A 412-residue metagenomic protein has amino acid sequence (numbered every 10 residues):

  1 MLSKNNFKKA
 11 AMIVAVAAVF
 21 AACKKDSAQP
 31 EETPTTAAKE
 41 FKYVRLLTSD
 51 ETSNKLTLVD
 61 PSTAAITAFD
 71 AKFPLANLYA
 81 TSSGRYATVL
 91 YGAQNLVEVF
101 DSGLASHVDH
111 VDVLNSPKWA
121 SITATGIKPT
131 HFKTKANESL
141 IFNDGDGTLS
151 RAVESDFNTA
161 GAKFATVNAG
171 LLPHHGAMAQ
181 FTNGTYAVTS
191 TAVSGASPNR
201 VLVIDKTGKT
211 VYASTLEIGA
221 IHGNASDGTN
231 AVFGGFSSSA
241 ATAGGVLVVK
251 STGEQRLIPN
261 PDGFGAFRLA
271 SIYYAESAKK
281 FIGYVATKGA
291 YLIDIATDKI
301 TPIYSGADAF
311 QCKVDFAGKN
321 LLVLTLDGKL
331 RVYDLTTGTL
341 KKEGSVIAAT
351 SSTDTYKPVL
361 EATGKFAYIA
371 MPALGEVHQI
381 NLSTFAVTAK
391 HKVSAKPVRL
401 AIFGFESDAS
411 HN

Functional and structural regions predicted by a protein language model:
M1-V44: Bacterial Sec-dependent N-terminal signal peptides
T33-T36, F73-Y86, A120-A136, N168-N183 (+5 more regions): Repeated scaffold domains used in trafficking and secretory/extracellular systems, primarily beta-propellers
E40-D50, G84-G92, E98, F132-D144 (+8 more regions): Short beta-strand elements that form the blades of beta-propeller/WD-repeat-like and other beta-sheet-rich scaffold
T52-V153, T159: Post-signal peptide N-terminal segment of secreted/secretory-pathway proteins
D60-A64, S102-G103, E154-F157, D205-G208 (+4 more regions): Short loop/turn segments that connect beta-strands within beta-propeller blades
T63-A71, L75-A76, V108-A124, N158-G170 (+5 more regions): A short beta-strand motif characteristic of beta-propeller blades
H110-G234: Long, acidic/polar, low-complexity amphipathic helices and coiled-coil-like
T189-F316: Acidic, serine/threonine- and glycine-rich low-complexity intrinsically disordered segments that serve as flexible
